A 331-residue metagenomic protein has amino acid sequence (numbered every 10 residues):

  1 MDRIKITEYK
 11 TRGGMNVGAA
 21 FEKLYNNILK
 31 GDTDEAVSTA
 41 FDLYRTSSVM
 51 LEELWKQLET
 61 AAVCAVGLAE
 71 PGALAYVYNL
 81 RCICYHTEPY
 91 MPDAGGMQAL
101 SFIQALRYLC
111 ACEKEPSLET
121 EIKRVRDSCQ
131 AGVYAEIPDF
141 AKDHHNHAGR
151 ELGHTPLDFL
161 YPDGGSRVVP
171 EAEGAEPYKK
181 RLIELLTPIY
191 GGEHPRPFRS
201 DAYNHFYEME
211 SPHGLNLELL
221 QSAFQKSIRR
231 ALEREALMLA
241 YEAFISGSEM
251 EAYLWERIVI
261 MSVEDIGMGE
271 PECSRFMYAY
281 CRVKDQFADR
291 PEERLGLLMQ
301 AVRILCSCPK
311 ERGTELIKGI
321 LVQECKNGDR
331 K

Functional and structural regions predicted by a protein language model:
M1: GIY-YIG nuclease catalytic motif and its immediate N-terminal context
I4-K5, Y9, G18-A20, E35-Q225 (+1 more regions): C-terminal alpha-helical interaction modules of replication/initiation AAA+ assemblies
G31: Metallocofactor- and cofactor-centric catalytic cores in central/energy metabolism, strongly enriched
A231: Noncatalytic carbohydrate-binding groove/subsite architecture in carbohydrate-active enzymes
